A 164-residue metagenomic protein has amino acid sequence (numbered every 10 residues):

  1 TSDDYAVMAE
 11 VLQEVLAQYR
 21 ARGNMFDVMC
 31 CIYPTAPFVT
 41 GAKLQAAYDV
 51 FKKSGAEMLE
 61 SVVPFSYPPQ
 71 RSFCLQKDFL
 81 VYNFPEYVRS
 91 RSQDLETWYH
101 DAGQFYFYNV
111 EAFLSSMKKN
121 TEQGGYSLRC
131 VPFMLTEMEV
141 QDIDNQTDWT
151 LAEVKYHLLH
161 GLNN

Functional and structural regions predicted by a protein language model:
T1-D3, P34-A36, E137-V140: Glycine-rich "substrate-gating" loop/helix at the edge of Rossmann-like oxidoreductase active sites
T1-R22, C30: Glycine/small-residue-rich loop that forms an oxyanion/phosphate-binding "nest" at active or ligand-binding sites
D4-E14, P37-L128, M134: Conserved core of the sugar-phosphate nucleotidyltransferase
A17-R22, K53, L158-G161: Secondary-structure boundary motif
R22-D27, G125-S127: Short helix-terminating capping/connector loops at secondary-structure junctions
N24-P37: Short beta-strand-to-loop acidic/aromatic patch adjacent to the donor-nucleotide binding site
Y33, F65, F105-F107, W149 (+1 more regions): Tryptophan-centric aromatic hotspots in well-structured domains and transmembrane helices
P132-N164: Hydrophobic helical membrane-anchoring modules
